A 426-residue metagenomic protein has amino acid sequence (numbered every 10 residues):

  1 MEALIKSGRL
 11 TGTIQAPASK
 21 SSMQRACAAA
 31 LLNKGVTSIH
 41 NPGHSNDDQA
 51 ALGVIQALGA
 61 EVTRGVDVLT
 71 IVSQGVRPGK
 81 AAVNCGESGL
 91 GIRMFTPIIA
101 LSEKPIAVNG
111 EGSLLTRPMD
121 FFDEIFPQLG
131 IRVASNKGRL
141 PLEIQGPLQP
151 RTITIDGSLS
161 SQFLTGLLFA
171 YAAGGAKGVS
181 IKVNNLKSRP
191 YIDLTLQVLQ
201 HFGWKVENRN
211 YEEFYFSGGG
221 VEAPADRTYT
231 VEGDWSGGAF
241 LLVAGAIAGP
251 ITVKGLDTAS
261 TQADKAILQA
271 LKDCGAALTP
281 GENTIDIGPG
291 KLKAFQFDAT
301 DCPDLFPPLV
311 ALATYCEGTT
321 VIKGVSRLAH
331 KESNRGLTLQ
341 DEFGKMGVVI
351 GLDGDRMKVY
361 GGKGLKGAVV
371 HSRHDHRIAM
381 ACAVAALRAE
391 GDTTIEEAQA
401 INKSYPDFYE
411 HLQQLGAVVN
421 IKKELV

Functional and structural regions predicted by a protein language model:
M1-V426: Short, structured segments at the rim of ligand-binding sites
